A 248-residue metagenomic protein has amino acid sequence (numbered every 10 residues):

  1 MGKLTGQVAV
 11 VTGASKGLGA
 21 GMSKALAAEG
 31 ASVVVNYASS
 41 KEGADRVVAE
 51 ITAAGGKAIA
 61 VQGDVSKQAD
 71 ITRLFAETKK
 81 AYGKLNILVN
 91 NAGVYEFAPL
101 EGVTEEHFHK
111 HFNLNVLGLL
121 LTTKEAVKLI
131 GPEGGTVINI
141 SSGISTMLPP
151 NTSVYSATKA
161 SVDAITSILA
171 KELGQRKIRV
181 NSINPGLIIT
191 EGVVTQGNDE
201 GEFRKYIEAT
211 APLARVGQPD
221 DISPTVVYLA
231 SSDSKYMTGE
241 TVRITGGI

Functional and structural regions predicted by a protein language model:
V8, S15-G17: Conserved glycine-rich cofactor-binding loop
Y95, V103, L148-S156, I168 (+1 more regions): Active-site loop-to-helix junction immediately N-terminal to the catalytic Tyr of the SDR YXXXK motif in Rossmann-fold
P99-L100, H107-F112, I207: Substrate-binding pocket helix/loop in short-chain dehydrogenase/reductase
T123, T158: Active-site helix of classical SDR
K128, K171-Q175, K235: Alpha-helical segment proximal to the catalytic Tyr-Lys
S142: Residue(s) in the substrate-gating loop at a strand-loop-helix junction that position the organic substrate next
A211-I222: A conserved structural motif in NAD(P)-dependent oxidoreductases
